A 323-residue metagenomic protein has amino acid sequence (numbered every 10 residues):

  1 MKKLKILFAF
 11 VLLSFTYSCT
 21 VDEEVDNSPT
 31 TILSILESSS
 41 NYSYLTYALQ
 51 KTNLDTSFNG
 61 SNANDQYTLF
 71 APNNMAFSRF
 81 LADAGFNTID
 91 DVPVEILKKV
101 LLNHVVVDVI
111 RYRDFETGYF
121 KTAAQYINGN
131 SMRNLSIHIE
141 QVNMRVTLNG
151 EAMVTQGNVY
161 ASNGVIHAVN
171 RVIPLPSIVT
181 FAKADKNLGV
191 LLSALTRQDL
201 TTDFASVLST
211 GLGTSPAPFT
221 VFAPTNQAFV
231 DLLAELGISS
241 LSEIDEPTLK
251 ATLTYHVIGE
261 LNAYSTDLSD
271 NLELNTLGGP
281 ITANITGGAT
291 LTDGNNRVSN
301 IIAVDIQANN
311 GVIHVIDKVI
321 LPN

Functional and structural regions predicted by a protein language model:
M1-Y17: Sec-dependent bacterial lipoprotein signal peptides
L4-I6, C19-N323: Mature, structured domains of secreted/extracytosolic soluble proteins
